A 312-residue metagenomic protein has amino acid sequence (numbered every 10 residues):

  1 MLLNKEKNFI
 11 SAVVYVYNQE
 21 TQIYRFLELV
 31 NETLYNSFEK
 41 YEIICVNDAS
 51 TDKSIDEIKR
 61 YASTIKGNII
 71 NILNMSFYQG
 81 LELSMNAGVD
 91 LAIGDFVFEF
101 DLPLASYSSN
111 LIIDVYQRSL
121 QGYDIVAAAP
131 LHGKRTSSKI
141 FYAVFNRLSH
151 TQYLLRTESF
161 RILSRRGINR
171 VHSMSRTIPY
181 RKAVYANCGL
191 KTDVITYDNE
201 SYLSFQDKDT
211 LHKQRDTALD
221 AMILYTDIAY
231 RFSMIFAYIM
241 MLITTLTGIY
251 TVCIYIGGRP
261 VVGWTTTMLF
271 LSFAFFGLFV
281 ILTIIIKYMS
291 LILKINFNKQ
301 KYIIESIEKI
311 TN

Functional and structural regions predicted by a protein language model:
M1-E32: N-proximal low-complexity "stem/linker" segments adjacent to membrane-targeting elements
Y24, D52-Y61: Acidic helix N-cap motif at the loop->helix transition within catalytic regions of sugar-transfer enzymes
E39-S50, L73-N74: Short beta-strand/loop segment that forms part of the nucleotide-sugar
N47-D56, L104-A105: A conserved acidic beta->alpha catalytic loop
M75-A92, N110-D114: Glycine-rich, basic loop-to-helix element that forms the pyrophosphate-binding segment of sugar-nucleotide handling
V97: Short aromatic/hydrophobic "clamp" motif used to bind/position activated sugar donors
N110-I125: Conserved donor-nucleotide/metal-binding helix-loop-beta segment in metal-dependent transferases, i.e., the alpha-helix
N169-I228: Catalytic donor/gating beta->alpha subdomain of glycosyltransferases that bind UDP-sugars
